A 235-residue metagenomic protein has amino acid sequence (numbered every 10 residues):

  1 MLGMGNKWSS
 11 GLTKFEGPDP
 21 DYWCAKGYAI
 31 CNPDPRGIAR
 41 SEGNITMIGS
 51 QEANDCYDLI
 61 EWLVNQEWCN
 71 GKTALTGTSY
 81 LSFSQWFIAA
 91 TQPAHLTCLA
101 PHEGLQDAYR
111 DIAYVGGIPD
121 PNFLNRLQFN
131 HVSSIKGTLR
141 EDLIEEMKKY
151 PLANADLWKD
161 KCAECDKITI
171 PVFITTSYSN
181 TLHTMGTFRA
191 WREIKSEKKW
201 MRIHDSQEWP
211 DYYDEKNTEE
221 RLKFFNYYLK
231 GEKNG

Functional and structural regions predicted by a protein language model:
M1-A25, F87-K167: Accessory cap/linker subdomain of secreted extracellular hydrolases
F15, M47-E67: Alpha/beta-hydrolase active-site loop
P20, C24-R40: Conserved alpha/beta-hydrolase
S41, S79-S82, E103: Catalytic nucleophile serine of serine hydrolases, specifically the conserved "nucleophile elbow" pentapeptide
E67-Y80: Alpha/beta-hydrolase fold nucleophile elbow
L75-G77, H102, T175: Short beta-strand immediately N-terminal to the catalytic nucleophile in serine-hydrolase-like folds
S84-I88, G186: Hydrolases whose catalytic domains are alpha/beta-hydrolase-1, hotdog thioesterase, or metallo-beta-lactamase-like
A94, L152, K161, K167-I170 (+3 more regions): Alpha/beta-hydrolase-fold serine-hydrolase catalytic core, especially in secreted/extracellular enzymes
